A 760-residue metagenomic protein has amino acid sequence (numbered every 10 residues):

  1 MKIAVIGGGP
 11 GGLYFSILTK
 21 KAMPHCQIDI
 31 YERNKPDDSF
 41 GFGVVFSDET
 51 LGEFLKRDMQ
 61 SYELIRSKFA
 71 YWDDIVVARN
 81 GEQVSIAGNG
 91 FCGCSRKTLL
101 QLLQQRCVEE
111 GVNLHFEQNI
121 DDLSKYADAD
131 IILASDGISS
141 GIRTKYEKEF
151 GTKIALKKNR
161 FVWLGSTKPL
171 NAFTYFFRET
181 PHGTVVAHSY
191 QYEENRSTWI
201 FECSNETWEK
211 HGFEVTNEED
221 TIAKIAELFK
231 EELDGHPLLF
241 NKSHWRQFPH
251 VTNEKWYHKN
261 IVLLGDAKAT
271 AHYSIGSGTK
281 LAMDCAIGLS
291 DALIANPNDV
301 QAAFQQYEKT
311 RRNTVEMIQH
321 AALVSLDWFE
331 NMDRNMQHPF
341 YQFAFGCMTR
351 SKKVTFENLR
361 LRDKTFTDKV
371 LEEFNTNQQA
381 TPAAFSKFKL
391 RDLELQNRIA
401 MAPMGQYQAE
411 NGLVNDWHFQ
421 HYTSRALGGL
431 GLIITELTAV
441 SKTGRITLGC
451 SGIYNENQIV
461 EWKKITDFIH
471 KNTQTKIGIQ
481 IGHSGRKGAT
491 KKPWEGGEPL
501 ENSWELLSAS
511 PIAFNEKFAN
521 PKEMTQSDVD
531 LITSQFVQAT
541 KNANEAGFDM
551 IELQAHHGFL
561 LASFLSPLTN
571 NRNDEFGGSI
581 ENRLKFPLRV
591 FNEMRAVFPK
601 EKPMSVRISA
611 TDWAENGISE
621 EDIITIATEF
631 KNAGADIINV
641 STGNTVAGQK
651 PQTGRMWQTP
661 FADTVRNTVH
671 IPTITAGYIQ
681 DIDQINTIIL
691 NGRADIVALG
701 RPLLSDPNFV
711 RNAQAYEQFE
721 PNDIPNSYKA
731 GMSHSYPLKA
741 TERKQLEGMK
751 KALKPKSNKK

Functional and structural regions predicted by a protein language model:
V5-L18, L133-A134, H244-V324, W328: Conserved mid-domain beta->alpha element of the FAD-binding
K20-F40: Glycine-rich FAD pyrophosphate-binding loop
K35-E53: Conserved N-terminal glycine-rich FAD pyrophosphate-binding loop of Rossmann-like flavoproteins
D48-W163, F366-L371: Conserved N-terminal helical subregion
E82-N89, S95, N171-T252, P297: Conserved FAD/dinucleotide-binding core of flavoprotein oxidoreductases
S139-H182, N205-T207, G429: Central beta-strand plus flanking loop segment that forms part of the substrate or channel wall within the catalytic
D291-N377: C-terminal helical "tail/cap" subdomain of flavin- and related membrane-associated enzymes
T365-K760: Flavin-dependent oxidoreductase catalytic cores
